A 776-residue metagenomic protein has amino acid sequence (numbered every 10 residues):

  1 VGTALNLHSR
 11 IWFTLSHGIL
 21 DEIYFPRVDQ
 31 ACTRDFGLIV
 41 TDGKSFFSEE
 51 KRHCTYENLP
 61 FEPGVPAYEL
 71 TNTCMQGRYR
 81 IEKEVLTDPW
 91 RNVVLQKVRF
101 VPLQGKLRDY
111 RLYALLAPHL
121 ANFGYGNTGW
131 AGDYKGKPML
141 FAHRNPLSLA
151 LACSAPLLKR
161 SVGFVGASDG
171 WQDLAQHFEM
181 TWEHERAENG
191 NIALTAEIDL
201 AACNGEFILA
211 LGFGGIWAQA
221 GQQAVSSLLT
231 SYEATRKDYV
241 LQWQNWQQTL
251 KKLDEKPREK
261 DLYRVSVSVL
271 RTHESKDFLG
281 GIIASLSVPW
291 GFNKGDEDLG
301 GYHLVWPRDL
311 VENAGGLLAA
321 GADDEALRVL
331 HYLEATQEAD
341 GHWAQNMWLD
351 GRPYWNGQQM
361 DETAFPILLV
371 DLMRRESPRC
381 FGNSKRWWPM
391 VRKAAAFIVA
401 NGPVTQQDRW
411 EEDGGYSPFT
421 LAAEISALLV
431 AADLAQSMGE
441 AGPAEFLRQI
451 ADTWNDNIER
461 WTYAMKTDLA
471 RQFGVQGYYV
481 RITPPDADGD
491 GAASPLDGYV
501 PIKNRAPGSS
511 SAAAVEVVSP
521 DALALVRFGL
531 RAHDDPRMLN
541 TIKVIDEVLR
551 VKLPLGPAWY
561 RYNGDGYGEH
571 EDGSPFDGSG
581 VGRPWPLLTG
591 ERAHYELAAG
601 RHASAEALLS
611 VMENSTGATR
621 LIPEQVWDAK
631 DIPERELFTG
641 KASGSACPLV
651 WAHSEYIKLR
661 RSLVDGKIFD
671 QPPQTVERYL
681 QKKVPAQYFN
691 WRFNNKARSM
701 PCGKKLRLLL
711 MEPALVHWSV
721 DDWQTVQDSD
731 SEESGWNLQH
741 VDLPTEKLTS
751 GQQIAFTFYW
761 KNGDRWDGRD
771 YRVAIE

Functional and structural regions predicted by a protein language model:
V1-D29, V305, Y354-M373, G498-Y499 (+2 more regions): C-terminal capping/lid segments that line or modulate ligand- or cofactor-binding pockets
V1-N72, A150-D173, N245-K256, M711: An extended acidic
G77-R80, D88-L95, R99-G301, Q671: Acidic/polar, glycine-enriched structural segments that form the non-catalytic walls/loops of the carbohydrate-binding
R99-P102, Q248-E255, S268-H273, V311-D323 (+6 more regions): Well-ordered alpha-helical scaffold segments within catalytic/enzyme domains
V101-Q104, N127-W130, H143-R144, L200 (+6 more regions): Aromatic-rich carbohydrate-recognition surfaces in CAZymes
G124, P138-W171, L253-L262, Q359 (+3 more regions): Extended ligand-binding clefts on enzyme/binding-domain cores
V269-F278, G321-A344, R386-Q407, R448-L469 (+4 more regions): Long, well-ordered core segments of solenoidal/helical folds
Q671-E776: Glycan-association/targeting regions that enable binding to alpha-glucans and other polysaccharides
